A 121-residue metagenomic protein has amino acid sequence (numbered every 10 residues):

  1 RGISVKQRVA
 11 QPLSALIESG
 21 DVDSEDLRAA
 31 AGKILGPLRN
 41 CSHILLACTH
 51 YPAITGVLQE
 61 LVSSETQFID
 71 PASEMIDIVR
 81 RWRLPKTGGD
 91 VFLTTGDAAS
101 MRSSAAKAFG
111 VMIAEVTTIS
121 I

Functional and structural regions predicted by a protein language model:
R1-I121: Non-catalytic structural scaffold of enzyme domains
